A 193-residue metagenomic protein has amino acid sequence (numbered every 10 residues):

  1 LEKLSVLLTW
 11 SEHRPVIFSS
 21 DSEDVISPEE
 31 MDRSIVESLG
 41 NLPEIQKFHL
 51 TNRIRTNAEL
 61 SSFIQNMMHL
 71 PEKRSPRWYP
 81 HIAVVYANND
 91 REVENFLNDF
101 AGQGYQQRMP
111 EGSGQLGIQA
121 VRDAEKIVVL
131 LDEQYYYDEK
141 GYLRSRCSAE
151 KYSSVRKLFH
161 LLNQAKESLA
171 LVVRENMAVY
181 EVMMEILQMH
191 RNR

Functional and structural regions predicted by a protein language model:
L1-A101, M109-R193: Conserved helicase motor core of SF1/SF2 NTP-dependent helicases
